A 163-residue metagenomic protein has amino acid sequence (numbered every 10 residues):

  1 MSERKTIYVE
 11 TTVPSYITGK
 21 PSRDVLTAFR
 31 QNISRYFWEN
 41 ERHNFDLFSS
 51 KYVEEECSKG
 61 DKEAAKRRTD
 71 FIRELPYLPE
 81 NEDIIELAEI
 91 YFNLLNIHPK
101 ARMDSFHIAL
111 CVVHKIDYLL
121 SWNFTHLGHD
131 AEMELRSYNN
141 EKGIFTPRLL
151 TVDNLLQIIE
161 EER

Functional and structural regions predicted by a protein language model:
M1-S49, S58-R67, L75, N93-P99 (+2 more regions): Short, well-structured N-terminal submotif of metal-dependent ribonuclease cores
T11, K51, W122-F124: Short secondary-structure boundary segments
S49, D61, D70, N123 (+4 more regions): Anionic, Ser/Thr-rich low-complexity intrinsically disordered regions
E55-E56, D83-L87, V152-E160: A short acidic, often aromatic-flanked loop/helix-cap motif at beta-alpha or helix-coil junctions that lines enzyme
R67-F71, P76-E80, L149-T151: Extended, non-globular alpha-helical segments
E74-M133: Active-site neighborhoods of divalent-metal-dependent phosphate/nucleic-acid chemistry enzymes
G128-R148: C-terminal end-helix/capping segment
